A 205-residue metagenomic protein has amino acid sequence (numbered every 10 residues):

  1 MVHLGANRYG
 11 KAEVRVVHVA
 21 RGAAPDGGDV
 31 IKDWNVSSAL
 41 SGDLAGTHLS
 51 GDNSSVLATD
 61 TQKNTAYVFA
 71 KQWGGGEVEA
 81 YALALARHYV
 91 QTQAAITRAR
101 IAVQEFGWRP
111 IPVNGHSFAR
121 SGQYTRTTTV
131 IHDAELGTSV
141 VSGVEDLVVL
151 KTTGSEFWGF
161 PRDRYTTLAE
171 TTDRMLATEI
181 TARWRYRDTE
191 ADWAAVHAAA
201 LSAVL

Functional and structural regions predicted by a protein language model:
M1-L205: N-terminal intrinsically disordered, cationic/polar leader segments that include organellar targeting peptides
